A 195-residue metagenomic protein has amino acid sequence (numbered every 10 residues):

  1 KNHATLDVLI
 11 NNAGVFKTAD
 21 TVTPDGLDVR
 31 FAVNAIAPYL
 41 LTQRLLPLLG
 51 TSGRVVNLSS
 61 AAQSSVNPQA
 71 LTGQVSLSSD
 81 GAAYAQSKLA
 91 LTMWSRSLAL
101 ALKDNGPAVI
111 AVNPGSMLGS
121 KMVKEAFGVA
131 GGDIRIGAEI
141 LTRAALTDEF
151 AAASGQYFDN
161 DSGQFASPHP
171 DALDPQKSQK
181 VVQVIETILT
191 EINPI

Functional and structural regions predicted by a protein language model:
K1-N11, K17-V22: A glycine-rich helix->loop->beta "capping" turn within Rossmann-like NAD(P)(H)-dependent oxidoreductase domains
T5-D7, R54, A108-I110: Structural signature of beta-strand start/N-cap positions in the alpha/beta core of ABC transporter nucleotide-binding
D7-I10, F31, V56: N-terminal Rossmann-like NAD(P) cofactor-binding module of classical short-chain dehydrogenase/reductase
G14-V22, D28, T51-N105, N113-G128: Catalytic loop of short-chain dehydrogenase/reductase
T42-Q43, R96: A short, exposed helix-loop element centered on a Lys and neighboring polar residues
V129-N193: C-terminal helical subdomain
